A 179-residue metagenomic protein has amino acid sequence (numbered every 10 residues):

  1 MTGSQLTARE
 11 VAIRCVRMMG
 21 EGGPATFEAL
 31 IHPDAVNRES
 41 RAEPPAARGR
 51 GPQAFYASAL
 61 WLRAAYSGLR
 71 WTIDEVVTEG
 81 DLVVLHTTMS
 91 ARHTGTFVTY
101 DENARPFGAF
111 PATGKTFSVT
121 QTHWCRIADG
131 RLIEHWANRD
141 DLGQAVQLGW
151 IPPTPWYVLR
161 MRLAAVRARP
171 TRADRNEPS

Functional and structural regions predicted by a protein language model:
M1-S179: C-terminal and inter-domain tail/linker signature
